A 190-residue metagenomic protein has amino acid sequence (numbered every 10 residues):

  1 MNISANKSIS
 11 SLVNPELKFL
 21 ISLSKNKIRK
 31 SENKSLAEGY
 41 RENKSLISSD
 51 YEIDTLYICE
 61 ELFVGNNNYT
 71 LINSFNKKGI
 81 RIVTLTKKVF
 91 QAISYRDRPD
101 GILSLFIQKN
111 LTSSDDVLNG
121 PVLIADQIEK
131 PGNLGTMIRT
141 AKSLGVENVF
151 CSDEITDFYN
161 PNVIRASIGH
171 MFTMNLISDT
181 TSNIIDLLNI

Functional and structural regions predicted by a protein language model:
M1-Y69, I155-T156: Boundary-proximal intrinsically disordered activation/regulatory segments immediately upstream of a helical core
S31-K34, E52-T55, G79-I80, E147-V149 (+1 more regions): Short active-site oxyanion
L36, Y57, L103-L105, V122-I124 (+1 more regions): Structural motif
R41, S48, V83, N110 (+1 more regions): RNA substrate-binding interface of SAM-dependent RNA methyltransferases
C59, V83-L85, F106: Short beta-strand elements of ligand-binding domains
G65-N67, K87-F90, F106: Flexible, acidic active-site loops/lids enriched in D/E/S/T/G that coordinate Mg2+ and/or position polar
I72-I102: Glycine/small-residue-rich loop that forms an oxyanion/phosphate-binding "nest" at active or ligand-binding sites
G101-L111: Short, structured interface segments
